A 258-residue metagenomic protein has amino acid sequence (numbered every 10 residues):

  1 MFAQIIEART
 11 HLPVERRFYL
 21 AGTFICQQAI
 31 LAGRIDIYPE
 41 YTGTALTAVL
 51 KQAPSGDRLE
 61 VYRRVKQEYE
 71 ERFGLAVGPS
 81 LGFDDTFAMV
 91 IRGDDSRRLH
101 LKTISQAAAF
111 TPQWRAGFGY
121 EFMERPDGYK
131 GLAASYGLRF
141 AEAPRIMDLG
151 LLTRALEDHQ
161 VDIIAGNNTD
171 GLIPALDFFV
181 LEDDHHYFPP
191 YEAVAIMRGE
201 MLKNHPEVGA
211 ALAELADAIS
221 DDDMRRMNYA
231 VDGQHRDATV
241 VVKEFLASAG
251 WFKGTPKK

Functional and structural regions predicted by a protein language model:
F2-T10, I104-E142, E244-W251: Ligand-binding cleft/hinge of the Venus flytrap
L12-F18, P112-G117, K257-K258: Short, well-ordered beta-strand elements
P13-Q28, Y120, E142-R154: Short helix-initiation/N-cap motifs at beta->coil->alpha
L31-E40, T111-R115, L152, L156-G166: Alpha-to-beta junction loops
V49-G78, D158-I163, L172-H186: Ligand-binding "clamshell"
V61-R115, G199, D217-D221: A conserved helix-loop-strand patch within extracytoplasmic ligand-binding domains of the periplasmic binding
E71-A76, L81-M89, T169-A216: Periplasmic-binding protein-like
D127-G128, A133, P206-K258: An extracytoplasmic/periplasmic, membrane-proximal ligand-sensing/linker region
